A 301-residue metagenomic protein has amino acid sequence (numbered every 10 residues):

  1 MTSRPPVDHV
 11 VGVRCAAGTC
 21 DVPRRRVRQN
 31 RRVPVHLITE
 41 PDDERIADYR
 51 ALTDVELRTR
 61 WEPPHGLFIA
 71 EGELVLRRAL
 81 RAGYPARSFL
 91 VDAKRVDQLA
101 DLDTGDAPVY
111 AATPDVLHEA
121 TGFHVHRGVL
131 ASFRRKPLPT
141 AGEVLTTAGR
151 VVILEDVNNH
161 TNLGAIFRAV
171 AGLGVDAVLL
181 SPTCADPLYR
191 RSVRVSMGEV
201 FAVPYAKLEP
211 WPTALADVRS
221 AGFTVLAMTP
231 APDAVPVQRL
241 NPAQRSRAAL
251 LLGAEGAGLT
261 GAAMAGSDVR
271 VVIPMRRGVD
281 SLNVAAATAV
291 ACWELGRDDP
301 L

Functional and structural regions predicted by a protein language model:
M1-G12: Extreme N-terminal basic, low-complexity initiation segments that serve as generic localization/processing leaders
C15, C20, R25-A93: Boundary-proximal intrinsically disordered activation/regulatory segments immediately upstream of a helical core
H36-E40, Y110-T113, P204-W211: Short acidic-hydrophobic, aromatic-tinged amphipathic segments that line or gate anion-handling sites
G105-G122, A206: A glycine-rich helix N-cap at a beta->alpha junction
V129-A131, A169-L173, P187-V200, G261-L301: Structured adenosyl-cofactor binding patch, chiefly the S-adenosyl-L-methionine
P137-D233: RNA substrate-binding interface of SAM-dependent RNA methyltransferases
L226-V279: Active-site/ligand-binding-proximal alpha/beta "capping" segment
